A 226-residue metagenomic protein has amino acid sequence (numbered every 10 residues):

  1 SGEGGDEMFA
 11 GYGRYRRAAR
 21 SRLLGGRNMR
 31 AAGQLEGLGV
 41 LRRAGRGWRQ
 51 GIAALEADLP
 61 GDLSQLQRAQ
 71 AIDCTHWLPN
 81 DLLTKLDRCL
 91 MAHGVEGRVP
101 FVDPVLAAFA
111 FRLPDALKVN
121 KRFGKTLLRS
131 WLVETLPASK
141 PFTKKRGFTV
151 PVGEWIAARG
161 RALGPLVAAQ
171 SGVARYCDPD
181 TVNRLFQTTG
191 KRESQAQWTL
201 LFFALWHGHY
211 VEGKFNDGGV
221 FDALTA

Functional and structural regions predicted by a protein language model:
E7-M8, L127: Phosphate- and divalent-cation-binding pockets in alpha/beta enzyme and binding domains that engage nucleotide-derived
M8-G33: A mobile, often basic/glycine-rich helix-loop segment that functions as the active-site lid/recognition loop
A31-A226: Adenosyl-5′-phosphate
